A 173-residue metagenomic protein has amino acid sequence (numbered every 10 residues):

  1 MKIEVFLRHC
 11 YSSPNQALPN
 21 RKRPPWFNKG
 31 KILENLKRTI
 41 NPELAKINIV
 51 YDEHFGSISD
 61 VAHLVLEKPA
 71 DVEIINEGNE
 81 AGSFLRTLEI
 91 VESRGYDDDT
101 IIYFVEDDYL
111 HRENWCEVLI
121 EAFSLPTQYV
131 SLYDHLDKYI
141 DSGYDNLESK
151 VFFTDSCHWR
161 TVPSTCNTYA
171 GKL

Functional and structural regions predicted by a protein language model:
M1-N35: N-proximal low-complexity "stem/linker" segments adjacent to membrane-targeting elements
K2-I3, T39-N48, T100: Short loop->beta transition adjacent to catalytic acidic/histidine clusters or analogous donor-positioning motifs
H9-Y11, E53, D108: Residue-level signal for short, function-critical loop segments
S12-A17, I58-S59, Y139-S142: Short acidic/His/Gly/Ser-rich catalytic and metal-binding motifs that mark active-site loops of diverse hydrolases
P24-I32, N76-T87, H111, T165-N167: Phosphate/oxyanion-binding active-site loops and adjacent basic polyanion-contact surfaces
V50-T100: Active-site-proximal specificity loops/subdomain of glycosyltransferases
D98-L110: Short beta-strand-to-loop acidic/aromatic patch adjacent to the donor-nucleotide binding site
L110-L173: Conserved catalytic core of nucleotide-sugar-dependent glycosyltransferases
